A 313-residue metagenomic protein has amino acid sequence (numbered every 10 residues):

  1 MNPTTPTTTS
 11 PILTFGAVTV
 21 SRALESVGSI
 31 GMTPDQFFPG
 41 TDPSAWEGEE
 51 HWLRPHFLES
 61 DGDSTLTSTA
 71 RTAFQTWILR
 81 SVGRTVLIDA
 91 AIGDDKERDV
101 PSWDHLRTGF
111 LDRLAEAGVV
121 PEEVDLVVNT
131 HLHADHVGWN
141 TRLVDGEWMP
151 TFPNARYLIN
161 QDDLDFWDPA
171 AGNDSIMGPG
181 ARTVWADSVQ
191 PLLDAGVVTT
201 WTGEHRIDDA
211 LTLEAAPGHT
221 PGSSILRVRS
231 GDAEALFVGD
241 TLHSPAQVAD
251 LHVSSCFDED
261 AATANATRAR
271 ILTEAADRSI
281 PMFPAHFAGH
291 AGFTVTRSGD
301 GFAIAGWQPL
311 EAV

Functional and structural regions predicted by a protein language model:
M1-A115, E123-L126, A233-G239: Metallo-beta-lactamase
N2, H105-V119, E123-D125, R142 (+2 more regions): Metallo-beta-lactamase
E25-S26, A90-G93, L132, D162-D163 (+3 more regions): Active-site metal-binding loops of divalent metal-dependent hydrolases
Q75-L79, S223-V228: Short beta-strand scaffold segments in enzyme catalytic cores
D104, T108, D112, G231-V313: Cap/insert and terminal regions of metallo-dependent hydrolase folds
V124-D135: Metallo-beta-lactamase
V137-E147, T294-T296: Metal-dependent catalytic neighborhoods of phosphoester/phosphodiester hydrolases
V137-W139, T212-S224: Active-site glycine- and acidic-residue-rich loops that bind and position anionic ligands or nucleotide-like cofactors
